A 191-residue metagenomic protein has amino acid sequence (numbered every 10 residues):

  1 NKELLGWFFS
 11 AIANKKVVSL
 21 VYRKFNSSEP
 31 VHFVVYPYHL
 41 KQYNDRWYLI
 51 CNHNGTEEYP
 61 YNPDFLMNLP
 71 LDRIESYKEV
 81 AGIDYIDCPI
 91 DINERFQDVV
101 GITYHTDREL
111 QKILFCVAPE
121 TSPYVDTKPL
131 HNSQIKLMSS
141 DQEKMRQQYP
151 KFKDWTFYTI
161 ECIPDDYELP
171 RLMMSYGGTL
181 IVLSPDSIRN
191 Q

Functional and structural regions predicted by a protein language model:
N1-L114: Core beta-strand-centered patch of the WYL/Sm-like small regulatory domain
N93-Q191: Polybasic (Lys/Arg-rich)
